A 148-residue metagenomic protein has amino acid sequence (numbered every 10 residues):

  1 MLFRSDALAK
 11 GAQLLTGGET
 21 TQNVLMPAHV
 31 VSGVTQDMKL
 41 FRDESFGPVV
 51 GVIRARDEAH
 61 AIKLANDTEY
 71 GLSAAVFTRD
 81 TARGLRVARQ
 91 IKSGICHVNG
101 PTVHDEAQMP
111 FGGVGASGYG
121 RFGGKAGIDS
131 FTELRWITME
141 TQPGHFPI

Functional and structural regions predicted by a protein language model:
M1-L2: Short, small-residue-biased leader/transition segments that mark boundaries at the very start of proteins
G11-G18: Short secondary-structure junctions
Q22-I148: Conserved C-terminal structural/oligomerization subdomain of aldehyde/semialdehyde dehydrogenase
